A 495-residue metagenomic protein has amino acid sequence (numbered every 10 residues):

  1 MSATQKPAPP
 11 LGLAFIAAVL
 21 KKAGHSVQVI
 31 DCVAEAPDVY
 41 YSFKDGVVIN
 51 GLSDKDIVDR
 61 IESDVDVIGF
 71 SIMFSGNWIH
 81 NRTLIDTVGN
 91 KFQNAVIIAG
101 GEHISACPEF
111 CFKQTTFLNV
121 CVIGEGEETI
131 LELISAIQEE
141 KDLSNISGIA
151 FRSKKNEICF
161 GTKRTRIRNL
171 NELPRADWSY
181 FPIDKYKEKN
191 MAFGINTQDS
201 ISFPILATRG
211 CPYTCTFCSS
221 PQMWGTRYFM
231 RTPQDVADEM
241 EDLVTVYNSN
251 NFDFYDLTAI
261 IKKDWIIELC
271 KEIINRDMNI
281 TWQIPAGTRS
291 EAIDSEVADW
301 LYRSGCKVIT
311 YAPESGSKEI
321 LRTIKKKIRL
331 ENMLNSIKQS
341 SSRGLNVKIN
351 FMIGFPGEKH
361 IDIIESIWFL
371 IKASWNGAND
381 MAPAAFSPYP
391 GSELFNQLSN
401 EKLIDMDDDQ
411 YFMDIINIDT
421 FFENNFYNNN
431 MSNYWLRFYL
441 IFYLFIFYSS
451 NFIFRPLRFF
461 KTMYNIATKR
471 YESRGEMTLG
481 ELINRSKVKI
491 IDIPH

Functional and structural regions predicted by a protein language model:
S2-L13: Glycine- and acidic-residue-enriched helix-capping/strand-helix junction motifs
A8, N171, A176-K348, W368: Radical SAM [4Fe-4S] cluster-binding motif and immediate context
V19-L20, Q28-N169, G391: Glycine-rich beta-alpha loop elements in corrinoid/cobalamin-binding modules across cobalamin-dependent enzymes
H25, G89-A95, T116, E140-D142 (+3 more regions): Short helix-capping segments at alpha-helix termini
D31-A36, Q222, D256, F351-I353 (+1 more regions): Residue-level recognition of beta-strand->loop/alpha-helix junctions
A36-D38, P108, Y213, K263-D264 (+4 more regions): Flexible glycine/acidic-rich beta-alpha junction loops that bind and position SAM and/or redox cofactors in anaerobic
D64, E393-L398, M406-H495: Radical SAM enzyme core and accessory elements
F110-Q114, V297, G357-K372: Catalytic cores of alpha/beta
